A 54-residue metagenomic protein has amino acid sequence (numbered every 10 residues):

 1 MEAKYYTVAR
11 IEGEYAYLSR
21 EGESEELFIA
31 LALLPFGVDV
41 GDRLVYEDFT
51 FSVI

Functional and structural regions predicted by a protein language model:
M1-E12: Structural detector for short beta-strands of small beta-barrel domains
E14-L18: Short aromatic-glycine-enriched beta-strand elements
S19-E26: OB-fold (S1/OB) nucleic-acid-binding surfaces
L27-L34: Short alpha-helix capping/helix-loop boundary micro-motifs
F49-I54: Short, Lys/Arg- and Gly-enriched loop/turn segments at beta-strand edges
